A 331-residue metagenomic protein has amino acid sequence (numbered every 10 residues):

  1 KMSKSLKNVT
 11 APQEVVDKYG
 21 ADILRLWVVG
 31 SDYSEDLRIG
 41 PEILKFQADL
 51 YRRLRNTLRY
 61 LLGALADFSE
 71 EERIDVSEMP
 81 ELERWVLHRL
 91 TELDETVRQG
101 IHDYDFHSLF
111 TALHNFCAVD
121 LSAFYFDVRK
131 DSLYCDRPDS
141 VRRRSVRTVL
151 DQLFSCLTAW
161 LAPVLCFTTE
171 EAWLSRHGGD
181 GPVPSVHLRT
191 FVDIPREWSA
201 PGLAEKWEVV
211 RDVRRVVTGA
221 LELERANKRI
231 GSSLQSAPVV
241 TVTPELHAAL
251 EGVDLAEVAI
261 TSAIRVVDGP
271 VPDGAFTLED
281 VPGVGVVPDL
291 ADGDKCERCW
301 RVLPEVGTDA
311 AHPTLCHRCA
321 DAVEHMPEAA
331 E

Functional and structural regions predicted by a protein language model:
K1-M79, H177-P182, N227-S232: Catalytic adenosine-cofactor/nucleotide-binding cores of aminoacyl-tRNA synthetases and other
I23-G30, T57-L61, L113-C117, Y125 (+2 more regions): Short alpha-helical scaffolding segments that buttress acidic/His motifs in well-ordered protein cores
D49-L62, E81-L93, T111-L133: Core structural elements
F68-R98, F126-A220, E224-A248, V267-V287 (+3 more regions): Acidic, turn-prone loop/beta-hairpin segments
I101-S108: Short helix-adjacent coil turns
C296-C299, C316-C319: Short cysteine-rich clusters marking metal-coordination/redox-active sites
V302-E305, A322: Cys/His-rich metal-chelating microdomains
E305-T314: Short linker/helix segments within small regulatory modules
